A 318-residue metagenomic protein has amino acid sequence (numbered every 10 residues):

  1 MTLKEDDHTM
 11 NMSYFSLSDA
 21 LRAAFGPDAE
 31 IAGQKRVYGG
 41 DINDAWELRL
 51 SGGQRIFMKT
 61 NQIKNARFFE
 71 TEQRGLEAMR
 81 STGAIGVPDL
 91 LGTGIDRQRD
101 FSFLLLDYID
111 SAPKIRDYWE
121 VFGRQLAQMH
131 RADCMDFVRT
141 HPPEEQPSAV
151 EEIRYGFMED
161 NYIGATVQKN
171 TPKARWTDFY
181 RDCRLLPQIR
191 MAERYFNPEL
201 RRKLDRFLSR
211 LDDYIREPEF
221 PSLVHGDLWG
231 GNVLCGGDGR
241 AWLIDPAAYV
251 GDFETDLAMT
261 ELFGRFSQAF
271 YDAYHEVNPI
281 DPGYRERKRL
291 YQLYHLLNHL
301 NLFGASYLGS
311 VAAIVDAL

Functional and structural regions predicted by a protein language model:
T2-A29, F101, H299-N301, A305-L318: Regulatory N- and C-terminal appendages and interdomain linkers associated with kinase/kinase-like NTP transferase
S13-P27, C134-L223, G236: An alpha-helical support segment within catalytic cores of ATP-dependent transferases
D28, G52-I56, R240: Short acidic/polar mixed-charge low-complexity motifs
K35-D178: ATP-binding pocket architecture of kinase catalytic cores
R55, D96-R116, R131, D182-L186 (+2 more regions): A glycine-centered beta->alpha junction motif in the catalytic cores of kinase/phosphotransferase enzymes
F69, W119-F122, L200, L204 (+1 more regions): Hydrophobic packing residues in well-ordered alpha-helices of helical domains and bundles
P172, W176-R181, R190, F220-L223 (+2 more regions): Active-site Asp-x-Gly
